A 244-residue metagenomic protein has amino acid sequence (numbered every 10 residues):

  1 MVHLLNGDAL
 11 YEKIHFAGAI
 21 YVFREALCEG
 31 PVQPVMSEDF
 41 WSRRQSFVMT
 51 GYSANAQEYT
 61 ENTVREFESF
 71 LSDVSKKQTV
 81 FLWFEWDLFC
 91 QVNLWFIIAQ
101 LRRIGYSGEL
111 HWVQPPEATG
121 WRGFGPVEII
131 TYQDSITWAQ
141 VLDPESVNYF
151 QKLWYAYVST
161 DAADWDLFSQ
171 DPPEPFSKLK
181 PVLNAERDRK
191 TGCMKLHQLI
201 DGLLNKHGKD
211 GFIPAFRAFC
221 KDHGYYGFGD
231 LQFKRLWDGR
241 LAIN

Functional and structural regions predicted by a protein language model:
M1-N62: A structured, charge-rich N-terminal accessory region that forms the first stable segment of a protein and links
E12-F16, V32-Q33, C90-I98, W121-P126: A short acidic (Asp/Glu
S53-W95: Long, hydrophobic/aromatic-enriched structural stretches that serve as scaffold segments
I97-L110: A short alpha->loop->secondary-structure connector
V113-T131: Short, conserved secondary-structure transition motifs
V127-K206: A conserved mid-domain beta-alpha-beta active-site/ligand-binding segment of alpha/beta enzyme cores
Q198-L199, C220-N244: Charge-enriched amphipathic alpha-helical scaffolds
G208-F219: Short acidic, hydrophobic short linear motifs in intrinsically disordered regions
